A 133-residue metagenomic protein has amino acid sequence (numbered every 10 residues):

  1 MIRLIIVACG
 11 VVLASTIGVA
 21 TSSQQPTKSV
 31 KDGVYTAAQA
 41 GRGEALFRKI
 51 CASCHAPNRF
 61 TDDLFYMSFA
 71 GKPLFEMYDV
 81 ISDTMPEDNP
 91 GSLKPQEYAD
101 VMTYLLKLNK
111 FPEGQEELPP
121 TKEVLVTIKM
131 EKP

Functional and structural regions predicted by a protein language model:
M1-L4: Positively charged n-region of N-terminal signal peptides that target proteins for export
I6-T16: Bacterial N-terminal signal peptides
S22-L46: Electrostatic cytochrome c docking/interface patches
A37-A38, L64-D79, P86-A99, E117: Electron-transfer interface patches adjacent to heme c in soluble/periplasmic c-type cytochromes and di-/multiheme
G43, F47-P57, V101, L105: The canonical Cys-X-X-Cys-His
F60-T61: Short, non-ligating residues that shape and space the ligands of small metal-coordination modules and catalytic
L93-P133: Flexible coil segments in periplasmic/lumen-exposed cytochrome c-class electron-transfer proteins
